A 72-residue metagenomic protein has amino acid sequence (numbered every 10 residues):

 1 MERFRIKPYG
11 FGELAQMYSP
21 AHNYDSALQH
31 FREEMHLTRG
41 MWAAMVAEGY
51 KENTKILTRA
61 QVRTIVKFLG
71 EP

Functional and structural regions predicted by a protein language model:
M1-R5, Y9, R32-R39: Membrane-targeting and insertion segments and their boundary/processing signals
E2-H22: Polyanion-binding surface elements
E13, H30, Q61: Ca2+-coordinating acidic residues in Ca2+-binding motifs
A21-I56: Major-groove DNA-recognition helix of helix-turn-helix-type DNA-binding domains
K55-P72: A short, Lys/Arg-enriched interface patch at domain edges and termini
